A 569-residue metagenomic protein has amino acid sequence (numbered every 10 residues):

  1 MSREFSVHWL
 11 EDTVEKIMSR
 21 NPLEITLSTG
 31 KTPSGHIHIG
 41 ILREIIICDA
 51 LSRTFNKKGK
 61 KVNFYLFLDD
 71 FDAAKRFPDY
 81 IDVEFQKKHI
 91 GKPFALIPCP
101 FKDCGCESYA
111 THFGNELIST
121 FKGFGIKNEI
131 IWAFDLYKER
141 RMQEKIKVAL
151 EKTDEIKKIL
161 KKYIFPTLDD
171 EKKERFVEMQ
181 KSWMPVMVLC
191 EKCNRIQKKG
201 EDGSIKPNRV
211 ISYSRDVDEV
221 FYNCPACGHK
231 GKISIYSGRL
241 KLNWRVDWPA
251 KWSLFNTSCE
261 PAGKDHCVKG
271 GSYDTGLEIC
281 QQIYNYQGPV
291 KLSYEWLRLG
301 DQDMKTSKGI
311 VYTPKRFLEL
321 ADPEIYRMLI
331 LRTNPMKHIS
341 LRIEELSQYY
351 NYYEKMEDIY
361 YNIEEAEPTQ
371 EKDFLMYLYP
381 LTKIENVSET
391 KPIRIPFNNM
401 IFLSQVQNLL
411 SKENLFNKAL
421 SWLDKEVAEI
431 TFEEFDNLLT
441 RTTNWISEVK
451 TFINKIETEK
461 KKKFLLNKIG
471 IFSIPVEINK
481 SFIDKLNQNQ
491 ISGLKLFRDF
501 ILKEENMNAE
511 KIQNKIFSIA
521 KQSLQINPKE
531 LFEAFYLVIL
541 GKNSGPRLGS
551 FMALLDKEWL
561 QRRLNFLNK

Functional and structural regions predicted by a protein language model:
M1-E24, I37, N63-F64, F165 (+1 more regions): Basic, alpha-helical terminal appendages of large translation-related enzymes
M1-K157, G276-E278, Q282: N-terminal Rossmann-like or analogous alpha/beta NTP/dinucleotide-binding catalytic cores that position adenine
K31-I39, S258-D265, S518-L524: A short glycine/serine-rich beta->alpha loop
I37-E44, D265-S272, E319: Aromatic-acidic/polar surface patches that form glycan- and anion
H38, N194-I196, D322: Conserved adenylation A10 loop of the ANL superfamily
I39, K75-F77, K161, G200-S204 (+2 more regions): Short, solvent-exposed loop/turn and secondary-structure capping segments
K122, I126-R316: Active-site cores that bind ATP or allylic diphosphates and position pyrophosphate for catalysis
V268, Y273-D274, C280-Y284, Y294-T458 (+1 more regions): Catalytic adenosine-cofactor/nucleotide-binding cores of aminoacyl-tRNA synthetases and other
